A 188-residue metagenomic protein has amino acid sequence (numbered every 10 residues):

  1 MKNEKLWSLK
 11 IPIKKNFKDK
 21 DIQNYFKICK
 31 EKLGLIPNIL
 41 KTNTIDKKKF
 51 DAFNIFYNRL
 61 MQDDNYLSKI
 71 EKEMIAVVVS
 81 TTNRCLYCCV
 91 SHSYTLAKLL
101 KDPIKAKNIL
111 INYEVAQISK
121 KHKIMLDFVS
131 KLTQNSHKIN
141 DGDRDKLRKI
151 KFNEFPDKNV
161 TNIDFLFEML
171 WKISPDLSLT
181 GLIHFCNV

Functional and structural regions predicted by a protein language model:
M1-V188: Hydrophobic alpha-helical segments
